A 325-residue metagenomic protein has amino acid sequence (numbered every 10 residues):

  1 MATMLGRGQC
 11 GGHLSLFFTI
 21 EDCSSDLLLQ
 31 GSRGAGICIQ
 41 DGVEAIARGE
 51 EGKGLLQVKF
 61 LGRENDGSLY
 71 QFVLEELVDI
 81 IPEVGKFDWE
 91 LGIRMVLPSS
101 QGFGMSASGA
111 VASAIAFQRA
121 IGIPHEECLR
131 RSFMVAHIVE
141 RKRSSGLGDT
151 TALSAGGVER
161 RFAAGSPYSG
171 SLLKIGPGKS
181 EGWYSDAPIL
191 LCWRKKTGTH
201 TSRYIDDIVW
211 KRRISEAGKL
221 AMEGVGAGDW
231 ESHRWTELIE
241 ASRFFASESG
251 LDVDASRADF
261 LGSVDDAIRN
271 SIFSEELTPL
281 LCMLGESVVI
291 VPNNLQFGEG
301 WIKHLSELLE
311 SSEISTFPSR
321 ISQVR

Functional and structural regions predicted by a protein language model:
M1-S99, H125, R320, R325: ATP-binding N-lobe of GHMP and related small-molecule kinases
L14-T19, V43-R48, D149-L153, G157-R161 (+1 more regions): Short beta-strand scaffold segments in enzyme catalytic cores
G49, R194, I290-N294: Short beta-strand-to-loop capping motifs
F103-E126: DPxDG-like acidic metal-binding loop motif
L129-P177: Alpha/beta catalytic cores of group-transfer enzymes, especially the acyltransferase/condensing modules of polyketide
G178-A241, F245-E248: Acyltransferase
W230-R325: Glycine-rich, charge-dense phosphate/pyrophosphate-binding loop(s) and the adjacent flexible "lid"/catalytic subdomain
